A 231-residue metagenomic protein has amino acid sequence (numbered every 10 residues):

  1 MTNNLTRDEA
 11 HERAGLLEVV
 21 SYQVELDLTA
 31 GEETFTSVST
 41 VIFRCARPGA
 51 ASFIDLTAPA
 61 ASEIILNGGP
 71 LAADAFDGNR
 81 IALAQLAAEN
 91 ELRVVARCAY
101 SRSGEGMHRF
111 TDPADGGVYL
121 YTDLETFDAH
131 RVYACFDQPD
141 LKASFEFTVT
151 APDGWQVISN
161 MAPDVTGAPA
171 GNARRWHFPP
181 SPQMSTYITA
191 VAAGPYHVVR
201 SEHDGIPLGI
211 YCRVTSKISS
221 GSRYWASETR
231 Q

Functional and structural regions predicted by a protein language model:
M1-Q231: Acidic/His-enriched low-complexity segments
